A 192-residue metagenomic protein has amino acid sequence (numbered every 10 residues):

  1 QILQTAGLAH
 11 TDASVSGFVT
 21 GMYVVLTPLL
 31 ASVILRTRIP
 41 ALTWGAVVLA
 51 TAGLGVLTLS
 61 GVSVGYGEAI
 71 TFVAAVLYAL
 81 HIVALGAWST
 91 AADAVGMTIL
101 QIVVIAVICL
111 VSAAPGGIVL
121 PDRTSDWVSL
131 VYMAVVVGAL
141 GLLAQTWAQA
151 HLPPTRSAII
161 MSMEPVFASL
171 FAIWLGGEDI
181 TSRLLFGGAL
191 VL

Functional and structural regions predicted by a protein language model:
Q1-T20, V56, M133-L152: Specific transmembrane alpha-helical segments of multi-pass solute transporters/efflux pumps, especially DMT/EamA
I2, V24-L29, G55, V76-A79 (+5 more regions): Hydrophobic/small/kink-forming positions within alpha-helical transmembrane segments of polytopic membrane proteins
L3, V19, V48-L49, G55-V56 (+8 more regions): Hydrophobic residues within membrane-embedded alpha-helical segments of Major Facilitator Superfamily
T5-A9, G55-Y66, A113-L130, I173-R183: Membrane-interface helix termini and inter-helical loops of multi-pass transporters
A6, Y23-G45, V166-F186: C-terminal transmembrane-helix exit sites in multi-pass transporters
S14, P40, V95-G96, T155 (+1 more regions): Residues that define the loop-to-transmembrane-helix transition and helix capping in multi-pass membrane transporters
I39-T58, A75-Y78, V107-C109, F171 (+1 more regions): Hydrophobic transmembrane alpha-helices of multi-pass small-molecule transport proteins
T43-L49, Y66-V73, L77-G138, F167: Hydrophobic alpha-helical transmembrane segments of multi-pass integral membrane proteins, especially transporters
